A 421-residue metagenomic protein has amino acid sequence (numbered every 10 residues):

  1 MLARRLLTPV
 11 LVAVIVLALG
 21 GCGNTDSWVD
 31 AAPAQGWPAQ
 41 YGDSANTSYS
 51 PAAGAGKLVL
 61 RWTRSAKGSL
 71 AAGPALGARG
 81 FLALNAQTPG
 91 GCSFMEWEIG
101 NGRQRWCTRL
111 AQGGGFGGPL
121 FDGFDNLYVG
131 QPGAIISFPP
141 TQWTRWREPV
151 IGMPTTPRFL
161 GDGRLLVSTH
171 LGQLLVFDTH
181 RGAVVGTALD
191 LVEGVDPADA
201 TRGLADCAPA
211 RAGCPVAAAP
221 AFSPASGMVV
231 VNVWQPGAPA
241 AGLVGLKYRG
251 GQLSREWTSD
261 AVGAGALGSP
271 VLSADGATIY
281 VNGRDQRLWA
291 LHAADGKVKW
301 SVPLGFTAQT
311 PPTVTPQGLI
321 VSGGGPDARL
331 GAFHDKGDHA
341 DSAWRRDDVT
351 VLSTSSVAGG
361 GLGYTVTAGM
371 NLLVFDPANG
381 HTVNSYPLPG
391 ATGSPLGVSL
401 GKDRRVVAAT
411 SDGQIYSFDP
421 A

Functional and structural regions predicted by a protein language model:
M1-V10: Bacterial N-terminal signal peptides that target proteins for export
A18-G21: C-terminal motif of bacterial Sec signal peptides marking the signal peptidase cleavage site
N24-P33, A39-A71, A75-F116, L120-A421: Extracytoplasmic/lumenal domain signature
